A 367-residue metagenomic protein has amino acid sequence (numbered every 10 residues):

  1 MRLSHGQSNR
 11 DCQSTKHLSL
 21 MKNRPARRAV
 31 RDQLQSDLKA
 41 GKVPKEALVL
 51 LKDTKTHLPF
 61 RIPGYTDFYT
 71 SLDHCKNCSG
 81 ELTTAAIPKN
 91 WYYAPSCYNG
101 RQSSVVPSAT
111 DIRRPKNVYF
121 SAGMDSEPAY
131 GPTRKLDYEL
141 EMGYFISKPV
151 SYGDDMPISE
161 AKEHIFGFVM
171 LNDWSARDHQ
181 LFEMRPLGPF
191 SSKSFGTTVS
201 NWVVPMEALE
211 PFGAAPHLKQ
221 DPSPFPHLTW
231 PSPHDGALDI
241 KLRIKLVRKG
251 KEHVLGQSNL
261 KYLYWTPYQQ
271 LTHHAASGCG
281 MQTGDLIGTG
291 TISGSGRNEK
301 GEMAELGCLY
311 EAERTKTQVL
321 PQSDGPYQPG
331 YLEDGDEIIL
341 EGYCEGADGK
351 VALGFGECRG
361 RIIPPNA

Functional and structural regions predicted by a protein language model:
R2-Q257, Y264-Q269: Active-site microenvironments in enzyme catalytic cores
R177-A367: Catalytic-pocket segment enriched in acidic/His residues
